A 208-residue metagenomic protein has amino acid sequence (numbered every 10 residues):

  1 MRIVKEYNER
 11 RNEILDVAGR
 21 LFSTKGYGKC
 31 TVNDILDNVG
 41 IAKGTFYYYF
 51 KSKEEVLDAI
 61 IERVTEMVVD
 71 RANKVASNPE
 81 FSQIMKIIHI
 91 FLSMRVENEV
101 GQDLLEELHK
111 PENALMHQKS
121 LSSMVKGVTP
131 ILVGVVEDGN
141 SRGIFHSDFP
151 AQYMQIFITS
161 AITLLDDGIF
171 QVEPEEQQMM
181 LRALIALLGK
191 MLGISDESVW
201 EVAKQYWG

Functional and structural regions predicted by a protein language model:
M1, P130, G134-D138, R142 (+2 more regions): C-terminal peripheral helix-coil segments that are non-catalytic and often amphipathic
R2, E13, L21-E55, A59-R63: Helix-turn-helix
R10, K53, V64, V68 (+3 more regions): Hydrophobic/aromatic residues within well-ordered alpha-helical segments
L57, I61, T65, H117-T129 (+1 more regions): Amphipathic, non-transmembrane alpha-helical scaffold segments
A59, N73-G101, F157: Hydrophobic alpha-helical connector segments
S82-M85, S120-M124, E137, S141-I156 (+1 more regions): All-alpha amphipathic helical-bundle segments outside canonical DNA-binding/catalytic cores that form hydrophobic
I88, V133, A151-I158, A203-K204: Short, well-structured alpha-helical segments
E99-G134, S141-I144: Short secondary-structure transition hinges
